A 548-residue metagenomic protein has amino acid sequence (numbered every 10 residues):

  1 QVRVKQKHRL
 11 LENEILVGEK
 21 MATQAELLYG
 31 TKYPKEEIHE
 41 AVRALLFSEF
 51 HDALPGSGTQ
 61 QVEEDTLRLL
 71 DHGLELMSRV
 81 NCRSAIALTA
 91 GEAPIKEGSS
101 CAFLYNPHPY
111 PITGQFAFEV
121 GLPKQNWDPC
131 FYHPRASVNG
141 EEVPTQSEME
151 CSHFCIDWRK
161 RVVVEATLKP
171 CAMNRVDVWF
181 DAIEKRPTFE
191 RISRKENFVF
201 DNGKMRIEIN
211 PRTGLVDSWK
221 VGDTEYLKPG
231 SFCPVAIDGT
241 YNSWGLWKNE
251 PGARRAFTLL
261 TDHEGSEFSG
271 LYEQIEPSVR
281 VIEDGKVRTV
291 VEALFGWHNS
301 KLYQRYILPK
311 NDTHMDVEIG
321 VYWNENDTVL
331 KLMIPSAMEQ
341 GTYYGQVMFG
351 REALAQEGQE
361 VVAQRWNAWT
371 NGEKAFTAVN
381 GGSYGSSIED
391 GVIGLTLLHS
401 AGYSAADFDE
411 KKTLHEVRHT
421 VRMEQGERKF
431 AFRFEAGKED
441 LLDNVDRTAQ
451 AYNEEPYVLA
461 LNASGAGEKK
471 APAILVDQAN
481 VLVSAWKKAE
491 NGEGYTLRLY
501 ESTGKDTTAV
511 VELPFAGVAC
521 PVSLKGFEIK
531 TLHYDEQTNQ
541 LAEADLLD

Functional and structural regions predicted by a protein language model:
Q1-G91, S100, T448-P456: Metal- or metallocofactor-binding catalytic centers and their adjacent structured scaffolds across diverse enzyme
E75, C82, I86-D548: C-terminal (or distal) subdomains of carbohydrate-active enzymes
